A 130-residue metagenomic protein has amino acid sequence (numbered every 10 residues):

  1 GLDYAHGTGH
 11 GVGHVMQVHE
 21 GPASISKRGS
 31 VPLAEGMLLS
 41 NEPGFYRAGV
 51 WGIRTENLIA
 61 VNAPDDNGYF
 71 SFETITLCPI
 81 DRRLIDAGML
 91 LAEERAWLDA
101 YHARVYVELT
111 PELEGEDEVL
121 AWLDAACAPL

Functional and structural regions predicted by a protein language model:
G1-D3: Extended boundary segments
G7, V15-L130: Charged, cofactor-coupling segments
